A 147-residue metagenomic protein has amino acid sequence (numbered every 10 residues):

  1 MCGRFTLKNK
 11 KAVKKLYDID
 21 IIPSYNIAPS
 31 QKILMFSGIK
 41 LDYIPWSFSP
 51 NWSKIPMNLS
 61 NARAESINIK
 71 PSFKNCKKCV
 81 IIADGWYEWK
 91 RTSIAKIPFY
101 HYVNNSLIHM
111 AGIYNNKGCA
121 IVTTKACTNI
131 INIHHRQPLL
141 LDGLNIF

Functional and structural regions predicted by a protein language model:
M1-F147: Short linear sequence motif anchored by a di-proline
